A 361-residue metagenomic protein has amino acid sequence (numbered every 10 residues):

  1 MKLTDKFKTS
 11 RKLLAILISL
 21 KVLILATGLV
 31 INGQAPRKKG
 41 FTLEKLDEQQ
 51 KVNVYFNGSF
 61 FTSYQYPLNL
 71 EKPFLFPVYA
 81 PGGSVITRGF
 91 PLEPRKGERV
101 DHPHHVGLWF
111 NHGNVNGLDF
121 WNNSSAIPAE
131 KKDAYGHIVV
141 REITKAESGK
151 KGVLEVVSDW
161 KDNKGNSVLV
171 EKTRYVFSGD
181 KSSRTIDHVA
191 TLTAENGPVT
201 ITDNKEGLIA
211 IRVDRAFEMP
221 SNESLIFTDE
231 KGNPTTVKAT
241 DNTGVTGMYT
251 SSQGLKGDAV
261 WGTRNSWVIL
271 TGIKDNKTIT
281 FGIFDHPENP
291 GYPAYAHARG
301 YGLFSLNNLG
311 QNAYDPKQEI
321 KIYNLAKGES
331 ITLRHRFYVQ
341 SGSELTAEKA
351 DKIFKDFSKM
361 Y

Functional and structural regions predicted by a protein language model:
M1-S10: N-terminal secretory signal peptides that target proteins for export/translocation
L17-G28: Bacterial N-terminal signal peptides
Q34-P103, V189, N204, G342-E344 (+1 more regions): Beta-strand-rich N-terminal accessory domains
Y64-L70, F74-Y79, D180-T228: Acidic (Asp/Glu-rich), glycine- and aromatic
H102-S182: Extended, loop-rich substrate-binding clefts of extracytoplasmic carbohydrate-active enzymes
S158-D162, Y175-G179, L192-N196, V213-F217 (+1 more regions): Beta-strand elements of well-folded, non-transmembrane domains
K205-P290: Active-site/ligand-binding surface loops and adjacent short beta/alpha elements that line catalytic pockets across
F281-Y361: Beta-strand-rich recognition/accessory modules
